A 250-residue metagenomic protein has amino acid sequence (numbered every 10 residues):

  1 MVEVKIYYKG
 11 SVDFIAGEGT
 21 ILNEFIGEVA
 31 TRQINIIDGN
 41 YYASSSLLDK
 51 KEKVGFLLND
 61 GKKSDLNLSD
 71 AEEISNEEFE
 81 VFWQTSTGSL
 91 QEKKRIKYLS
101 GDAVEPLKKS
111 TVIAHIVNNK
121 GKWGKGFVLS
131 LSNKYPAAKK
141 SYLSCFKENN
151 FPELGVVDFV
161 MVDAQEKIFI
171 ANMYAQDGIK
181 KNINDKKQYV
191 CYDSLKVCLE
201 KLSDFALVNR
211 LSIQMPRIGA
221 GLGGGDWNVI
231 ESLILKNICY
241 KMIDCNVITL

Functional and structural regions predicted by a protein language model:
M1-L22: Negatively charged, low-complexity tracts enriched in Asp/Glu with abundant Ser/Thr
S11-V12, I36-D38, L48, Y174-Q176: Secondary-structure transition/turn motif
I15-G39, C145-F151: Conserved, aromatic- and glycine-enriched, well-ordered alpha/beta core segments that occur as contiguous structural
E18-E24, S44-L47, S100: Short amphipathic beta-strand/extended segments with alternating polar/hydrophobic composition
A30, N35-S86, L199: Amphipathic protein-protein interaction modules
G88-L250: Macrodomain-like recognition of ADP-ribose-binding/processing modules
